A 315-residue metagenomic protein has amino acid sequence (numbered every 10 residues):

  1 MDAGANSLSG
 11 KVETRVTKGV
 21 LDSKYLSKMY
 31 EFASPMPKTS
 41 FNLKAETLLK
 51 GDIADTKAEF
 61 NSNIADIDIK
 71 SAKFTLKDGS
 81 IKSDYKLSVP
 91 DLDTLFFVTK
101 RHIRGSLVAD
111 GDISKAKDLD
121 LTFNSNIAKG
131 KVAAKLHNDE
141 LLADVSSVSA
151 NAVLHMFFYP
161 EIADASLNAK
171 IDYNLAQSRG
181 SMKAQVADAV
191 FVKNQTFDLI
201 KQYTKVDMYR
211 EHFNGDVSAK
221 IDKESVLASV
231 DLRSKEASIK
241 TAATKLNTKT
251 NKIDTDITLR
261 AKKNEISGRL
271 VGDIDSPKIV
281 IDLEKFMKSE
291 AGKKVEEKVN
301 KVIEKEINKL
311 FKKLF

Functional and structural regions predicted by a protein language model:
M1-A3, F60: Extended amphipathic alpha-helical repeats with heptad periodicity, i.e., canonical coiled-coil stalks/oligomerization
D2, K70-K73: Short, T/G/N/S-enriched strand-turn elements that build extracellular solenoid repeat scaffolds
G10, G130, G180: Short beta-strand/loop motifs in extracellular/secreted proteins, especially within beta-sandwich accessory domains
V12-T14, Y85, F123, M182-A184 (+2 more regions): Membrane-embedded beta-strand positions of outer-membrane beta-barrel proteins
E13-G51, A72-A116, V132-I162, Q185-V226 (+2 more regions): Beta-propeller and related beta-repeat scaffolds in trafficking/envelope systems
R15, N61-N63, S88, N126-A128 (+3 more regions): Outer-membrane beta-barrel pore domains and translocons
P35-N63, F74-L76, S106, D112-D118 (+3 more regions): Extended terminal
M156-N174: Repeat-solenoid scaffold signature
